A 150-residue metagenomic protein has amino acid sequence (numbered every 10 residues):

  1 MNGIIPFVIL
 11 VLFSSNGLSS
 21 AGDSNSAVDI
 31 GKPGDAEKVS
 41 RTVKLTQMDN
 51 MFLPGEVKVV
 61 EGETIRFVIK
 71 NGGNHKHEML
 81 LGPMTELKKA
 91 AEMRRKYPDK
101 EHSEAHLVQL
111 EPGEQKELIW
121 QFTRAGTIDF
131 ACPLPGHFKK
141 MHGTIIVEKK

Functional and structural regions predicted by a protein language model:
P6-S15: Bacterial N-terminal signal peptides
G22-K38: A eukaryote-biased signal for short, well-structured alpha-helical docking elements
G22-N25, M51, E104-K150: Extracellular/periplasmic metallocenter environments
D35-T64: N-terminal edge beta-strand
I69-N71: Asparagine-centered strand-capping/turn motif at beta-strand->loop junctions
E78-G82: Beta-strand signatures of extracellular beta-sandwich domains
T85-K96: Short aromatic-acidic-glycine turn motif
R95-E104: Short beta-strand and strand-turn-strand segments in soluble, beta-rich domains
